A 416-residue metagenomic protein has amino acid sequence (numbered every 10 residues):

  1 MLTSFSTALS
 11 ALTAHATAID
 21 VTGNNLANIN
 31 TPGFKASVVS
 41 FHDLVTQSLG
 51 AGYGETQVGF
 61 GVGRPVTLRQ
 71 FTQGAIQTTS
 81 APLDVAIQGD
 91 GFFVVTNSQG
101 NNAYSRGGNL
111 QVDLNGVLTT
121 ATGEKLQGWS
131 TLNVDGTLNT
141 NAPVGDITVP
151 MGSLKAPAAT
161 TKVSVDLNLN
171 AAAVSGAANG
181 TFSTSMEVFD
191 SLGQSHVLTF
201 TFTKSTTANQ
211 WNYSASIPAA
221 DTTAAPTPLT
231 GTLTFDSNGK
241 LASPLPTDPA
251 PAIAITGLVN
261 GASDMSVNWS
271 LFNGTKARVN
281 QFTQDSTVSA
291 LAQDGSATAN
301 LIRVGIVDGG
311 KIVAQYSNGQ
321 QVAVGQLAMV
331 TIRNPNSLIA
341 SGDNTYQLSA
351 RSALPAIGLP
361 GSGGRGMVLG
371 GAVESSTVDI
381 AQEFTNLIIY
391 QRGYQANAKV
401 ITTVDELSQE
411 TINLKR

Functional and structural regions predicted by a protein language model:
L2, K35-N386, G393: Small/polar low-complexity and glycine-rich loop motifs
F5-A8, L12-H15, N30-F41, Q320 (+5 more regions): Alpha-helical heptad-repeat coiled-coil segments that mediate oligomerization/polymerization in large
A18: N-terminal cofactor/phosphate-binding cores enriched in small/glycine residues, especially glycine-rich loops such as
N397: Acidic/polar, glycine-anchored loop/turn motif associated with catalytic or activation segments that engage anionic
